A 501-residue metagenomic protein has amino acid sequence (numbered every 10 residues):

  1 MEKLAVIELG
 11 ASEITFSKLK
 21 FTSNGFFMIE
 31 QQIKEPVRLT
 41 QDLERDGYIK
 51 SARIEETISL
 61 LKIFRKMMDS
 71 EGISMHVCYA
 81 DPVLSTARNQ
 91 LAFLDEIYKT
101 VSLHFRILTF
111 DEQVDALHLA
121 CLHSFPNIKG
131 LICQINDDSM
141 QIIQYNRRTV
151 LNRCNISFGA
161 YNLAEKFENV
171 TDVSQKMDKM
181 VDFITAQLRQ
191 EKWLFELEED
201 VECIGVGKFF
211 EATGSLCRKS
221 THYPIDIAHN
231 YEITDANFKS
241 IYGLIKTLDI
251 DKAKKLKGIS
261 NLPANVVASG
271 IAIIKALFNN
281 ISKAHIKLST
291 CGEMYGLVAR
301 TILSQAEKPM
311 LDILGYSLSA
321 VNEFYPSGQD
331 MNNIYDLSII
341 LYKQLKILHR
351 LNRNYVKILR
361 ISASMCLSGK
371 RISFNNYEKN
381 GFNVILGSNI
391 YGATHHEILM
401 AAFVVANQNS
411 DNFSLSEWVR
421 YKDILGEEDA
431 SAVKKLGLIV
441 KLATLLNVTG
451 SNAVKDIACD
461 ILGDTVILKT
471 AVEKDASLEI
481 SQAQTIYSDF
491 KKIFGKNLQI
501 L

Functional and structural regions predicted by a protein language model:
M1-A5, L9-T15, L19-A80, L91-F105: N-terminal glycine/serine-rich phosphate-binding loop of ATP-dependent small-molecule kinases, especially carbohydrate
L4, K18, D42-K66, T86-A87 (+8 more regions): Helical "lid/coupling" subdomains associated with nucleotide-phosphate turnover
A11-E13, C121, I135-I142, K208: Ser/Thr-glycine-rich phosphate-binding loops at phosphate-binding pockets of nucleotides, nucleotide cofactors
I14, F26-F27, M140, V150 (+1 more regions): Hydrophobic residues embedded in beta-strands of well-ordered beta-sheets
C78, I107, L288, I500-L501: A structural preference for short, hydrophobic beta-strand core positions in alpha/beta folds
A87-L94, Q484: Short, surface-exposed alpha-helical segments at coil->helix boundaries
V448-V454, I493-K496: Short secondary-structure junctions
A476-N497: Short, non-transmembrane amphipathic alpha-helical segments
